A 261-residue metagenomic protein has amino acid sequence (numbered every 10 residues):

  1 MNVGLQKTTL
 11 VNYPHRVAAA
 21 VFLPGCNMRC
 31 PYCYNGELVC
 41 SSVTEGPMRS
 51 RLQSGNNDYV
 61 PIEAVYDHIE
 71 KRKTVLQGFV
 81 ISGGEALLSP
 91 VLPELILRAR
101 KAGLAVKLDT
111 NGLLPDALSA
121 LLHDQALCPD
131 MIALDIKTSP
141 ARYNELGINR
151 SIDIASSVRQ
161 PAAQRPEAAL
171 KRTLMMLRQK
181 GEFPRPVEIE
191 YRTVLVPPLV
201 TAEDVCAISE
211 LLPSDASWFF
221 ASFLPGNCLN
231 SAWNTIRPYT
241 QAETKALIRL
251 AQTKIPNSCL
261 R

Functional and structural regions predicted by a protein language model:
N2-H15, P184, P197-R261: Auxiliary Fe-S-binding modules of radical SAM enzymes
V3-G36: N-terminal pre-triad scaffold of radical SAM enzymes
V17, N35-L127, Q160: Conserved Radical SAM active-site core
A19, F79, V106-L108, I132-L134 (+2 more regions): Hydrophobic faces of well-ordered beta-strands that scaffold small-molecule active sites in alpha/beta enzyme cores
V60-E63, N149-E182: Glycine-rich S-adenosyl-L-methionine
E70, I96-K101, R178-E182, I248-Q252 (+1 more regions): Surface-exposed amphipathic alpha-helices with a cationic face
C128-R142, A216-L224: Non-cysteine beta-strand/loop elements that form the S-adenosyl-L-methionine
P161, T173-D204, I208: Conserved strand-turn element in the central/C-terminal portion of the radical SAM core barrel that lines
